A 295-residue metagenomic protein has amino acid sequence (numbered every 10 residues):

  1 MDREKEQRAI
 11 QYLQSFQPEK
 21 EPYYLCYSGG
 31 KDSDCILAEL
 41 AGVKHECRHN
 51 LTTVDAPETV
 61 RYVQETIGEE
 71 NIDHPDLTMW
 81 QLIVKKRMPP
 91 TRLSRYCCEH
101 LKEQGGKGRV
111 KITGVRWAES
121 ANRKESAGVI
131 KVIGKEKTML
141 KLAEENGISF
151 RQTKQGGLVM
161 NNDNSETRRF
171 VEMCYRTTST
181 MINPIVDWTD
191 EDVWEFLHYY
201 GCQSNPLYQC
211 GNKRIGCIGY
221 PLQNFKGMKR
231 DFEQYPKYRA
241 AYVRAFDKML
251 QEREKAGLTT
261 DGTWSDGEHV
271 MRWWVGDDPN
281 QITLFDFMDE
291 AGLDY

Functional and structural regions predicted by a protein language model:
M1-Y199: ATP-dependent adenylation/nucleotidyltransferase module used to activate substrates
H198-Y295: ATP/NTP-dependent adenylation/nucleotidyl-transfer catalytic domains that generate, transfer, or process NMP-activated
